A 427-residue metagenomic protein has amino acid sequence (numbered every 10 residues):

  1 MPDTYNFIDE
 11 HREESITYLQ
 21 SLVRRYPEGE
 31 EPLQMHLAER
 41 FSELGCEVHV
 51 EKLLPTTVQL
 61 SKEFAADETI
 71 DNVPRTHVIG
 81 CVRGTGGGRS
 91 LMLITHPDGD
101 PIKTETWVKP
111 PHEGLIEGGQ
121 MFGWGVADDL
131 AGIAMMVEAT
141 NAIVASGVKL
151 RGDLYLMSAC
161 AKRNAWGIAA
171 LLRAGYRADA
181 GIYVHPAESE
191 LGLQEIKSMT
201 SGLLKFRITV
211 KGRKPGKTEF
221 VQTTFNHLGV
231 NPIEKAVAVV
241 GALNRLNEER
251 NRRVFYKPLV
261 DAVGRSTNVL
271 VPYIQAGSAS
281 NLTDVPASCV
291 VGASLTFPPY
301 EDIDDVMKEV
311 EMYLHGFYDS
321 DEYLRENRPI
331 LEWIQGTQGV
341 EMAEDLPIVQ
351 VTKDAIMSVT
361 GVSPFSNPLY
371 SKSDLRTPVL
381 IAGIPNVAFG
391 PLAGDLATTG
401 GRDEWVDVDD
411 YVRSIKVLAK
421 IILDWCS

Functional and structural regions predicted by a protein language model:
M1-D3, L191, K205-S427: Metal-dependent amide/peptide-bond hydrolase catalytic core, centered on the "pita-bread" metallohydrolase fold
M1-M121, A145-L150: Acidic/His- and Gly-rich active-site-bordering loop/insert found across diverse amide/peptide-bond hydrolases
L22, Y26, H185, A236 (+1 more regions): Residue-level signal for inorganic ion chemistry
V23, Y155-S158, S363-S366: Short catalytic-loop micro-motif centered on adjacent basic/acidic residues
L60, D100-K103, A165-G167, E190-Q194 (+2 more regions): A short, acidic/glycine-rich surface segment
D71, G84-G87, G114-L115, V148-K149 (+3 more regions): Solvent-exposed alpha-helices and their adjacent loops that cap or buttress functional pockets in soluble metabolic
M121, V126-N247, V285, G400-S414: Fold-level recognition of mixed alpha/beta catalytic cores in primary-metabolism enzymes, strongest
